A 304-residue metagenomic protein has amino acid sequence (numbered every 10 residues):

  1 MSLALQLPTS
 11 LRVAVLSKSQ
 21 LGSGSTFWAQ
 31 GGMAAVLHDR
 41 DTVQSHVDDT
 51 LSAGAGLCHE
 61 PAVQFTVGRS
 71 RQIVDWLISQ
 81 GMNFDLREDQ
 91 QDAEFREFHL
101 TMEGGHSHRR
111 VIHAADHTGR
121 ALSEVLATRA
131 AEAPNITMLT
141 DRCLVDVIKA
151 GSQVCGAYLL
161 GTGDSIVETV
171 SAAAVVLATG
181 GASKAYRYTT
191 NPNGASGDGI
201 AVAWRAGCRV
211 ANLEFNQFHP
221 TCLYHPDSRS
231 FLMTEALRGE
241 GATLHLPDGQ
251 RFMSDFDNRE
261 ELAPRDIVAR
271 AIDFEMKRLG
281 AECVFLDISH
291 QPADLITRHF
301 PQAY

Functional and structural regions predicted by a protein language model:
M1-V15: N-terminal Rossmann-like FAD-binding beta1-loop-alpha1 element of flavoenzymes
S19-C58, N216-L223, D227-E235: Conserved N-terminal glycine-rich FAD pyrophosphate-binding loop of Rossmann-like flavoproteins
A53-H99: Rossmann-like flavin
C58-G68, R109-T128, L139, T189-G197 (+2 more regions): Short beta-strand to alpha-helix junction loop
S79-I166, A178, C222-H225, L244: Conserved redox-cofactor binding core of oxidoreductases
T169-G180, A203, G249: Short hydrophobic core segments
L177-N191: Flavin (primarily FAD) binding-site architecture
V202, C208-Y304: An anion/pyrophosphate-binding glycine-rich loop and adjacent beta-alpha core in soluble alpha-beta enzymes
